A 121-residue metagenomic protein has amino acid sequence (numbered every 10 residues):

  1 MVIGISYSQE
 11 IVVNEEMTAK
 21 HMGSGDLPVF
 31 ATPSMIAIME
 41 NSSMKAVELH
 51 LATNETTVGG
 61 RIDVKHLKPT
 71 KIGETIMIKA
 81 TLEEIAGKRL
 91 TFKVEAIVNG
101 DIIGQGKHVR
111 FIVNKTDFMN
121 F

Functional and structural regions predicted by a protein language model:
M1-F30: Catalytic strand-loop segment that frames the active site of acyl-thioester-processing enzymes
V2-Y7, E83-F92, N99-M119: C-terminal binding/interaction regions
Q9, G60-I62, I78, F92 (+1 more regions): Hydrophobic residues positioned within well-ordered beta-strands of beta-sheet architectures
V13, T70, Q105, V109: Long, contiguous binding/interaction regions
T32-I36: Conserved N-terminal beta-strand and adjoining loop/helix that marks the start of the Nudix/MutT-like hydrolase domain
M44-I76: Hydrophobic beta-strand-centered segment that forms part of the acyl-chain substrate-binding groove
V64-N99: Hydrophobic beta-sheet segments that form the core/acyl-binding groove of ACP/CoA-dependent acyl-chain-processing
